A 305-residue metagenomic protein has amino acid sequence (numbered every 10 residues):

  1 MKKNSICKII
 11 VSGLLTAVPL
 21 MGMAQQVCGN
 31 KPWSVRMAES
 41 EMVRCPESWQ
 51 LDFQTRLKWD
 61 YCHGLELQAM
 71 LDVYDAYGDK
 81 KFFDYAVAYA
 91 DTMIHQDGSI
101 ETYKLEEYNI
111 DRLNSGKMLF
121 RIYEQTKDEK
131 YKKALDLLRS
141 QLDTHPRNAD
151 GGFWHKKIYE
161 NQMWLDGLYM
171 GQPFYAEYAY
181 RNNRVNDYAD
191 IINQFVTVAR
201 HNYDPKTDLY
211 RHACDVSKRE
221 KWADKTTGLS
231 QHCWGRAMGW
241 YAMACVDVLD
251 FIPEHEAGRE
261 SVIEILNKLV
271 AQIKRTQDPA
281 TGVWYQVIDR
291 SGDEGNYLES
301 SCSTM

Functional and structural regions predicted by a protein language model:
M1-C28: Bacterial Sec-dependent N-terminal signal peptides
Q25-M305: Glycan-recognition and catalytic cores of secretory/periplasmic carbohydrate-active enzymes
